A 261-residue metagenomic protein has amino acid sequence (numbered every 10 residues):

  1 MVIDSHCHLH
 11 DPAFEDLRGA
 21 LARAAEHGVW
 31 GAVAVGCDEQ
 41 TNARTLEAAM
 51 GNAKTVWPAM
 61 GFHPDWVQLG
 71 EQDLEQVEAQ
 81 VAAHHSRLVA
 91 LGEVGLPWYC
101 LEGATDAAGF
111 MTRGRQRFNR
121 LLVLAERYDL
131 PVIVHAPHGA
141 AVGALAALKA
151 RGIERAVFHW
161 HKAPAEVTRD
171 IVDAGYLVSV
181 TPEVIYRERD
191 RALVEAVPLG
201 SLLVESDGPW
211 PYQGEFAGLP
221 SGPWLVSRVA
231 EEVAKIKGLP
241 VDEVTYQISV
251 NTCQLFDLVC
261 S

Functional and structural regions predicted by a protein language model:
M1-S261: Mid-domain alpha/beta scaffold segments of enzyme catalytic cores
